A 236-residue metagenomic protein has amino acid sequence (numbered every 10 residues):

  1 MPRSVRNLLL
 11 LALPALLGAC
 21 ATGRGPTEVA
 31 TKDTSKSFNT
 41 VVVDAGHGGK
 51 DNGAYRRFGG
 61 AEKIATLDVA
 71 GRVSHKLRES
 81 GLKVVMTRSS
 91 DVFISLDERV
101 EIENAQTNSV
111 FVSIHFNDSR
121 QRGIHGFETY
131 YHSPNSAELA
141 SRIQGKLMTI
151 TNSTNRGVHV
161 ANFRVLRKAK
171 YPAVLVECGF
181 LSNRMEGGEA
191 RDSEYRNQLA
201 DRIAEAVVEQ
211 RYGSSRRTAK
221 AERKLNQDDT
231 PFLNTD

Functional and structural regions predicted by a protein language model:
M1-D236: Catalytic-site microenvironment of enzymes that process N-acetyl-hexosamine-containing cell-wall polysaccharides
